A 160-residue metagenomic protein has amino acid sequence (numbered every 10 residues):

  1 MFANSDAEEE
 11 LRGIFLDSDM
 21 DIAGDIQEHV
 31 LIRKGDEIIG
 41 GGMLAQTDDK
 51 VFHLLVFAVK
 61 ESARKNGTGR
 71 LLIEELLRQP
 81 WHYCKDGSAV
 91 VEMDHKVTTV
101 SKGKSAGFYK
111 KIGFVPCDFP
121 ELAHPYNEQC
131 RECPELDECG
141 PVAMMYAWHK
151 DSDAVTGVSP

Functional and structural regions predicted by a protein language model:
M1-D25, H29-R33, P141-A143, D151 (+1 more regions): Short amphipathic alpha-helix that is part of the acyltransferase structural core
A3, L55, V100-S101: Small/polar loops that bind or transfer phosphate-bearing groups
D6-E10, D49, G103-G107: Short alpha-helical
L31, E37-Q46, V51-A58: Conserved beta-strand in the GNAT
A63, G67-L76: Conserved acetyl-CoA pyrophosphate-binding loop and the N-cap/start of the following alpha-helix in GNAT-like
P80-G103: Conserved GNAT acetyl-CoA-binding A-motif
K85-G87, K102-Q129: Conserved active-site alpha-helix within GNAT-family acetyltransferase domains
L122-P160: C-terminal "cap" of GNAT-fold acetyltransferases
